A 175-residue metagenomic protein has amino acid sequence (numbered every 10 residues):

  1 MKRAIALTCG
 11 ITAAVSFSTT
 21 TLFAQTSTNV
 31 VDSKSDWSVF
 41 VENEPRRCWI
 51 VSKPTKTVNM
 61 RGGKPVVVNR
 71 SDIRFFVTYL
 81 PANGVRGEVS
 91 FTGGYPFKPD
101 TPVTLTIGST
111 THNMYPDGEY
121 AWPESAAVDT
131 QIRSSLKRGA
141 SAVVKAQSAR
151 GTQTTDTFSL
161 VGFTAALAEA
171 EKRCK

Functional and structural regions predicted by a protein language model:
M1-A4: Positively charged n-region of N-terminal signal peptides that target proteins for export
T8-T19: Bacterial N-terminal signal peptides
F23-K175: A generic "folded-domain core" signal
